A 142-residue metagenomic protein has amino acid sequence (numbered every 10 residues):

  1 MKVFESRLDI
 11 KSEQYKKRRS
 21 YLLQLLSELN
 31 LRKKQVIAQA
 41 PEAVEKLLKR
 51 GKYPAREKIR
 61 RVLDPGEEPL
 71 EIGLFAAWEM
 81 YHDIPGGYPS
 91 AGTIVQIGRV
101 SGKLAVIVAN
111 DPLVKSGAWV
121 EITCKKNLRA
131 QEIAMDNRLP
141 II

Functional and structural regions predicted by a protein language model:
M1-I142: Terminal-region recognition feature
